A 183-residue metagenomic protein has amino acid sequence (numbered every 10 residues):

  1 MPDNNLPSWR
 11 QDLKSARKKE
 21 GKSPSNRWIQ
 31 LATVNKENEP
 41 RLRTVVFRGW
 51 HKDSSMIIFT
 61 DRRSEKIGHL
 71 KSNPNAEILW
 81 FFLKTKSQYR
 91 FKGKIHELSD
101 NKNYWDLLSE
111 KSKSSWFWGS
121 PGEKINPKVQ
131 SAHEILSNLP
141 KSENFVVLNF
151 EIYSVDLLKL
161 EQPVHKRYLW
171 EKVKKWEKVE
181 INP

Functional and structural regions predicted by a protein language model:
M1-D53, G68-H69: An N-terminal domain-cap segment
P2-N4, S87-P183: Charged, gly/pro-rich active-site loop segments
P24-S25, F81-F82, W118-S120: A short, aromatic/hydrophobic, helix- or strand-capping loop or linear motif that either lines the entrance/gate
T33-E37, W80-K84, K159-Q162, K172: Short acidic, glycine-rich loop/turn motifs
V34, D61, F81, K94 (+1 more regions): Structured loops at beta-to-helix junctions and adjacent beta-edge loops in soluble globular domains
R48-K86: A short mixed-secondary-structure module that forms the rim of ligand-binding clefts
